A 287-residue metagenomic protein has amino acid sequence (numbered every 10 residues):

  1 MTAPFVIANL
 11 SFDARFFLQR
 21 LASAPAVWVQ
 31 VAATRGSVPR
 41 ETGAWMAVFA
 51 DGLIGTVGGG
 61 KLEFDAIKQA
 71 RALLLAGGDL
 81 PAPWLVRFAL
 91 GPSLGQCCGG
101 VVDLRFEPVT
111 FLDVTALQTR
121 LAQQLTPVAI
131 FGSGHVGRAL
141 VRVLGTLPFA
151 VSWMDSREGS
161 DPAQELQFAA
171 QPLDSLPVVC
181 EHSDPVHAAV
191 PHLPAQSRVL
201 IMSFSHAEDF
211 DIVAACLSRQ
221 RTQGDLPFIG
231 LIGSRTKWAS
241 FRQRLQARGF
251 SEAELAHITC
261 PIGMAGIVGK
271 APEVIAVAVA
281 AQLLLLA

Functional and structural regions predicted by a protein language model:
M1-E181, P191-R198, R219, K237-R244 (+1 more regions): Segments forming oxygen-rich coordination pockets for charged ligands
G55, G59, I201-S205, G230 (+2 more regions): Glycine- and other small-residue-rich loops at beta-strand/loop junctions that grip anionic moieties
D79-A82, T222-L226, S251-L255: Short helix-terminating capping/connector loops at secondary-structure junctions
V151, V199, F228-I229, L255-I258: Hydrophobic/aromatic residues located in beta-strands of well-ordered beta-sheets within soluble catalytic
V179-H187, S203-A207: A general structural motif
H187-P191, F210, A214, S218 (+1 more regions): Amphipathic, non-transmembrane alpha-helical secondary structure
R198-S203, D209, V213-L245: ADP-ribose/adenylate-binding Rossmann-like module
I232-A287: Adenosine-phosphate binding glycine-rich loop
